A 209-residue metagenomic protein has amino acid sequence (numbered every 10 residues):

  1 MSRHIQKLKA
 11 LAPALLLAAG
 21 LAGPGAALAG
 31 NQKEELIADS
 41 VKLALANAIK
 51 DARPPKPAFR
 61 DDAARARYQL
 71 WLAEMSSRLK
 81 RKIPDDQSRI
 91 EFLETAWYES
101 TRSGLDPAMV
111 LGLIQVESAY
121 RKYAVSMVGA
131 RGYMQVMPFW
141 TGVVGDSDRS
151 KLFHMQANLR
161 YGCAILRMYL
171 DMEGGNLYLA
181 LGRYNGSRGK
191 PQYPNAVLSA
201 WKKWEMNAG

Functional and structural regions predicted by a protein language model:
S2-R3, G30: The identity of the second residue at the extreme N-terminus of proteins
R3-A12: Bacterial N-terminal signal peptides that target proteins for export
L8, A19, I49-K50: Residue-level detector of alpha-helical hydrophobic segments embedded in or interacting with membranes
A12-A22: Bacterial N-terminal signal peptides
G23-A29: Sec/Tat signal peptide C-region and signal peptidase I cleavage site
N31-A48: Short N-terminal segments immediately surrounding and downstream of signal-peptide cleavage
D51-G209: Catalytic glycan-binding domains that act on GlcNAc-containing polysaccharides
